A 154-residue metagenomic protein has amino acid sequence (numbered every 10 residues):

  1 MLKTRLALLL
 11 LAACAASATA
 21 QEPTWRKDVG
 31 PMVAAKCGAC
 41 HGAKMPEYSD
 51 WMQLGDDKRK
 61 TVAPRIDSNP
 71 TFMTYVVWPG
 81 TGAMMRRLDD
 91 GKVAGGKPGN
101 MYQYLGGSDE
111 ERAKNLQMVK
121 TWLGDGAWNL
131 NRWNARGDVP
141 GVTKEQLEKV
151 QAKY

Functional and structural regions predicted by a protein language model:
M1-L8: Bacterial N-terminal signal peptides that target proteins for export
L8-L9, P23: Short non-domain terminal segments
L11-T19: Hydrophobic h-region of N-terminal signal peptides that target proteins for export in Gram-negative bacteria
Q21-Y154: Aromatic- and Gly/Pro-enriched helix-to-coil junctions and flexible linker segments
